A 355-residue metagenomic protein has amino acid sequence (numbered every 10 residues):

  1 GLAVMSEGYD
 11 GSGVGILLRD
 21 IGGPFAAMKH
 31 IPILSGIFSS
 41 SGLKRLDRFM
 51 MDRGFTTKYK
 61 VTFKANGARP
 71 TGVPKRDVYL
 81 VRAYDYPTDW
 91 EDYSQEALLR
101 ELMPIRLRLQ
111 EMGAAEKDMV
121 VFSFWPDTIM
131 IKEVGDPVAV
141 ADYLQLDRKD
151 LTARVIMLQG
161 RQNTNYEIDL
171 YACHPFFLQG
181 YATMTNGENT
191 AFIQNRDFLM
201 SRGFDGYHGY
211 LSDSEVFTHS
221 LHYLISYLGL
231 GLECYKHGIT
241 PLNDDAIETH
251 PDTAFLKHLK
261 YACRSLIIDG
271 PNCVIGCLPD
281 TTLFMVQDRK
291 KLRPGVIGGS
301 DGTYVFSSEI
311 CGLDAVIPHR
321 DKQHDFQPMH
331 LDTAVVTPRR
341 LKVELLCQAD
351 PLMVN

Functional and structural regions predicted by a protein language model:
G1-N355: Conserved short alpha-helical segments that host acidic/polar catalytic motifs at enzyme active sites
